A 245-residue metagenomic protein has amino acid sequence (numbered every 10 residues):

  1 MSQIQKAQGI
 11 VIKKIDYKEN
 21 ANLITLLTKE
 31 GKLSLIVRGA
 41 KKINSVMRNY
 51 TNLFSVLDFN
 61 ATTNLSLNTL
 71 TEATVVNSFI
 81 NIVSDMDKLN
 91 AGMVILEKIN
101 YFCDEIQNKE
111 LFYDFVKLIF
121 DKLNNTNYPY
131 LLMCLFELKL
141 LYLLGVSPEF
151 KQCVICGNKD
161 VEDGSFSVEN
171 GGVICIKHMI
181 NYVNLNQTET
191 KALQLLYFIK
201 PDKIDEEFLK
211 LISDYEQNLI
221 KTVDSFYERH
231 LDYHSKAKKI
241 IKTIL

Functional and structural regions predicted by a protein language model:
M1-L245: Non-catalytic alpha-helical scaffolds and adjoining flexible linkers that form interface surfaces for assembly
